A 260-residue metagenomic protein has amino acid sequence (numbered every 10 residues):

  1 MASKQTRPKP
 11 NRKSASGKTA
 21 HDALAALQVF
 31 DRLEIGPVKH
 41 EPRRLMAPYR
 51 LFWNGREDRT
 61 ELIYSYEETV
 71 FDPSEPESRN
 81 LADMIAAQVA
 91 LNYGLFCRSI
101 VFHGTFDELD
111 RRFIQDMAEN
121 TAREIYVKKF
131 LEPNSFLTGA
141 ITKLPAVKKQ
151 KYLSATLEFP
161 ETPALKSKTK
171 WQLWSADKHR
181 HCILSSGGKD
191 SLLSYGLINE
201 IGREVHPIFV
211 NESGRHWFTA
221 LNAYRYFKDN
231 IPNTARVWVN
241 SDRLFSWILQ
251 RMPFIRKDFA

Functional and structural regions predicted by a protein language model:
A2-R180, L197-H206, N211-H216, A223-N240: RNA-binding accessory domains that recognize and position tRNA/RNA substrates
S186: Metallo-beta-lactamase
D190: Hydrophobic/small residue at the entry helix of a nucleotide-binding pocket
L193-G196, H216-N222, W247-Q250: A short acidic (Asp/Glu
R251-A260: Conserved adenosine/adenylate-binding substructure
